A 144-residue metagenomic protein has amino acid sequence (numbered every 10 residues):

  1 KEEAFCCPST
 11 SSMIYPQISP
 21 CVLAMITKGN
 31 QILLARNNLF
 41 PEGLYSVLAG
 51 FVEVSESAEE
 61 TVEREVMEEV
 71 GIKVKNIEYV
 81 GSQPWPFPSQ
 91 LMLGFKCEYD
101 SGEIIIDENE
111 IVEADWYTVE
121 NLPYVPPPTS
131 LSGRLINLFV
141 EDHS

Functional and structural regions predicted by a protein language model:
K1-M25: Cys/His-rich short segments
P20-Q31, R36-L48: Histidine/lysine/aspartate-rich catalytic loop segments that bind and position anionic ligands
V22, L91-L93, V112: Change "...and in nucleic-acid phosphodiester-cleaving endonucleases..." to "...and in nucleic-acid processing enzymes
T27, E98-D100, Y117-T118: Solvent-exposed residues in well-ordered beta-strands and their adjoining turns, especially edge/terminal strands
P41-Y45, F87, D107-S144: Nudix hydrolase/Nudix homology domain
V47-G81, F95, E103: The catalytic Nudix box helix
Q83-I105: Active-site-adjacent beta-strand/loop module that shapes the phosphate/pyrophosphate-binding cleft
